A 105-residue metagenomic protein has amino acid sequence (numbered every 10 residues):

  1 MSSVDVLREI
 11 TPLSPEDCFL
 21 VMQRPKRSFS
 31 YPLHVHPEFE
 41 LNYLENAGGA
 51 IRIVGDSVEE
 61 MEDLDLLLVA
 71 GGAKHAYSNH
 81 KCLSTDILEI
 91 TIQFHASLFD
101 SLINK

Functional and structural regions predicted by a protein language model:
M1-E62, L66: Generic protein-terminus/edge-of-domain signal
S2-L13, L66, A70-K105: A hydrophobic/aromatic-rich effector-binding and dimerization subdomain of bacterial HTH-type transcriptional regulators
